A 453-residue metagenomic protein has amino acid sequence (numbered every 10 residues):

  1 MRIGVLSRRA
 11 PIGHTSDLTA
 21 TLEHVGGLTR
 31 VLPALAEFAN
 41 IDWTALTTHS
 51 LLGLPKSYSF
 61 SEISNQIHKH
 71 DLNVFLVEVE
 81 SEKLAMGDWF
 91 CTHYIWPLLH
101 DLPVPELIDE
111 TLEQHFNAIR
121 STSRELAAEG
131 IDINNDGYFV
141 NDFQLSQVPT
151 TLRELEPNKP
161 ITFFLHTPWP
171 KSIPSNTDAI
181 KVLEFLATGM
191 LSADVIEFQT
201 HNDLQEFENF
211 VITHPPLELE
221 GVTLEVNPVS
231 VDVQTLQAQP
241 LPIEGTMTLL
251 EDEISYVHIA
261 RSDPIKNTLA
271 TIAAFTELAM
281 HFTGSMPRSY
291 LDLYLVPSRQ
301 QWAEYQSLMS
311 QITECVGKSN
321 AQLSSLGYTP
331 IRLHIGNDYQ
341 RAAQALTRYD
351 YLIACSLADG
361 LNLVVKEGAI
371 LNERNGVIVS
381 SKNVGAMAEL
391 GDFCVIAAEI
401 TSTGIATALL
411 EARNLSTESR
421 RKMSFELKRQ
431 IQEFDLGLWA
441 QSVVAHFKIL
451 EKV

Functional and structural regions predicted by a protein language model:
M1-V453: Catalytic cores of carbohydrate-active enzymes across secretory and cytosolic contexts
